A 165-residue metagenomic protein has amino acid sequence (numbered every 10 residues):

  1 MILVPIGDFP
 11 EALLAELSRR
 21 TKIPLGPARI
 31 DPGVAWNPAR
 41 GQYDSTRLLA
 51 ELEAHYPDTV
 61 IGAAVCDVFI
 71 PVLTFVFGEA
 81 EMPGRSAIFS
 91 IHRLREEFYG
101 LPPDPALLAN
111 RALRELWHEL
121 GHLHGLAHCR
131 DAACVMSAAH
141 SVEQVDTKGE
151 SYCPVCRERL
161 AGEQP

Functional and structural regions predicted by a protein language model:
M1-G7: Short beta-strand segments enriched in small/hydrophobic residues
I2, V60-G62, A87-I88, V135 (+1 more regions): Generic structural signal for residues positioned in beta-strands
G7-E115, A127: Metzincin-family zinc-dependent endopeptidase catalytic domain
P103-P165: The catalytic-center signature of Zn2+-dependent metalloproteases
